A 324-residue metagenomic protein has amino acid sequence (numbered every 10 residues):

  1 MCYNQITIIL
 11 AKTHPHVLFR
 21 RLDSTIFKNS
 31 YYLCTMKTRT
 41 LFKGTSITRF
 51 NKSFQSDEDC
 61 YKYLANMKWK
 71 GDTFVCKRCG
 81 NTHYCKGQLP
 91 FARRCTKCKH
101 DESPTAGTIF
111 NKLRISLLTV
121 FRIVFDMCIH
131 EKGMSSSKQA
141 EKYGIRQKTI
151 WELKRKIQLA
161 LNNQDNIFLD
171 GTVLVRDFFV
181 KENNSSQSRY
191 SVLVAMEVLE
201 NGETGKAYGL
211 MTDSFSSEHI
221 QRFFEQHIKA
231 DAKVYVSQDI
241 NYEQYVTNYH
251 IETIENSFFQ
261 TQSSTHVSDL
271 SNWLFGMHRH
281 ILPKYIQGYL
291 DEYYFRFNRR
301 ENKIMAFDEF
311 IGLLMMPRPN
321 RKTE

Functional and structural regions predicted by a protein language model:
M1-C2, I9-K12, L18: N-terminal, intrinsically disordered charge-dense segments
Y3-N4, T35: Secreted/luminal cysteine- and crosslink-motif detector
N4-Q5, V234: Residue-level detector of bioactive/disordered segments in secreted/extracellular proteins and virion assembly
P15, S24-E324: Residue-level recognition of single "structural anchor" positions that define or cap local secondary structure
